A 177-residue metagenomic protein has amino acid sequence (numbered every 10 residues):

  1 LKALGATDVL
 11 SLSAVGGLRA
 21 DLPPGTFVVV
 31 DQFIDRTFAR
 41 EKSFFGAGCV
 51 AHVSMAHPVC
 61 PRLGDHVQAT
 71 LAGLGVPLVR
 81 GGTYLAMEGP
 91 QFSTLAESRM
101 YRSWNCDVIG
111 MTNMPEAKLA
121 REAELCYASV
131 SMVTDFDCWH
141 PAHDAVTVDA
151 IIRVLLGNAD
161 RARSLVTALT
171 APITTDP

Functional and structural regions predicted by a protein language model:
L1-W139, A145, D149-L156, D160 (+1 more regions): Glycine-rich phosphate- or other oxyanion-binding loops that anchor nucleotides, phosphorylated ligands
